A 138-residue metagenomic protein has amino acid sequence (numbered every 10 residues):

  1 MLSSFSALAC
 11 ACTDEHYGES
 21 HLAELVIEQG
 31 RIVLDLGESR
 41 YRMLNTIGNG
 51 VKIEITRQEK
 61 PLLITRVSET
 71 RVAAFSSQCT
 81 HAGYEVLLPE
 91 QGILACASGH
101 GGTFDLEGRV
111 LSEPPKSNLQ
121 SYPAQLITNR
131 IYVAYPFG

Functional and structural regions predicted by a protein language model:
M1-A7: N-terminal export leaders
C10-P89, S121-G138: N-terminal pre-ligand scaffold of iron-sulfur
E24, P89-L94, E107-S112: Short cysteine/histidine-rich zinc-coordinating motifs and their immediately flanking basic loops
C79, C96-A97: Short cysteine clusters
E107-A124: Low-complexity, intrinsically disordered Gly/Pro/Thr-rich segments
